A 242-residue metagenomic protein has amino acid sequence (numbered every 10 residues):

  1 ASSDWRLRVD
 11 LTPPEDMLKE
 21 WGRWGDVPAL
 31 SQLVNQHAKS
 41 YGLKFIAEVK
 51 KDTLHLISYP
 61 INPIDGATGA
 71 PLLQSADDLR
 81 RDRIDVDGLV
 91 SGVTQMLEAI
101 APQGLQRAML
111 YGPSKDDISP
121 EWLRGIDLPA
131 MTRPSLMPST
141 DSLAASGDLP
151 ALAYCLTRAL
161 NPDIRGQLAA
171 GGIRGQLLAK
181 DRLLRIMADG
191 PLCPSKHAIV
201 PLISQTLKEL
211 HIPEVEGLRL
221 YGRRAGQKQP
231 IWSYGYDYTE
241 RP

Functional and structural regions predicted by a protein language model:
A1-L11, T94-I126, K208-Y238: A short amphipathic beta-strand at an alpha->beta junction
A1-S2, L30, V34-N35, I64-M109 (+1 more regions): Short, non-transmembrane amphipathic alpha-helical segments
D4-K51, Y59-G66, R133-K180, D189: N-proximal, solvent-exposed amphipathic alpha-helical segments enriched in charged/polar residues
K50, R185, V215-E216: An N-terminal, helix-rich hydrophobic module
I61-P63, K115, D181, P191-C193 (+1 more regions): Conserved beta-strand elements of beta-rich interaction domains across eukaryotes, especially beta-propellers
L128-P134, D237-P242: Acidic, Ser/Thr-rich peripheral helices and adjacent loops at domain boundaries
